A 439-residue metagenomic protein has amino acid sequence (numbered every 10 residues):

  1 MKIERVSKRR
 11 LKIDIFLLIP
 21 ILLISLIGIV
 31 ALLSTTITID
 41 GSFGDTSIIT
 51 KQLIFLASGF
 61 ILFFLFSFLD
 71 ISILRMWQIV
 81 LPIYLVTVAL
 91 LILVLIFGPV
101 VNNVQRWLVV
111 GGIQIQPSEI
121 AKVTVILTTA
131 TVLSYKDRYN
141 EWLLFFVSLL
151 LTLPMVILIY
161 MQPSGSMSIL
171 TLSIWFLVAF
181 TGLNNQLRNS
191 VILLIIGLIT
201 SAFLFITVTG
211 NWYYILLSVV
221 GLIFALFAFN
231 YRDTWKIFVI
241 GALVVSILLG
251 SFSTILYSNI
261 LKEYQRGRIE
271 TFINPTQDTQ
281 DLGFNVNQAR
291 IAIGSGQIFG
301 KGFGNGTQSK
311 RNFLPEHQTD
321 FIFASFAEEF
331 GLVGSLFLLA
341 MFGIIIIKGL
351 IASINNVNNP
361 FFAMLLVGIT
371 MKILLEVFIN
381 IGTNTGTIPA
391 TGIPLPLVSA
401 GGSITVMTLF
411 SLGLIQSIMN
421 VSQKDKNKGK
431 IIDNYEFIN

Functional and structural regions predicted by a protein language model:
M1-I3, N380-N439: A juxtamembrane structural motif centered on a specific transmembrane helix
M1-L11, S42: Cytosolic juxtamembrane amphipathic/interface segments immediately preceding and feeding into a transmembrane helix
R9-L11, F145, R311, V357-N358: Helix-boundary and loop/linker segments of multi-pass membrane transporters
P20-L23, I29-A31, I39-D281, E328-T383 (+2 more regions): Hydrophobic alpha-helical transmembrane segments of multi-pass inner membrane proteins, especially in bacterial systems
S134, G283-I291, S295, T405-I415: Hydrophobic alpha-helical transmembrane segments
I169, S173-L187, Q308-F330, V398-V406: Interfacial segments of multi-pass membrane proteins
R268-T319, F330-G334: TM-adjacent membrane-interface loops and short helices in multi-pass inner/ER membrane proteins
